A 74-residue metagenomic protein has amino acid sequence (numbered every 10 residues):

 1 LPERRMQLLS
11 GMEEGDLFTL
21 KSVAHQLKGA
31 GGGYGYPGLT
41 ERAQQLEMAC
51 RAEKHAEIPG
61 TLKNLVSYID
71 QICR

Functional and structural regions predicted by a protein language model:
P2-R5, A30-R74: Amphipathic, coiled-coil-like alpha-helical segments
E3-T19: Helix-loop segments that flank and shape redox-cofactor active sites
S22: Conserved alpha-helix in the HATPase_c
